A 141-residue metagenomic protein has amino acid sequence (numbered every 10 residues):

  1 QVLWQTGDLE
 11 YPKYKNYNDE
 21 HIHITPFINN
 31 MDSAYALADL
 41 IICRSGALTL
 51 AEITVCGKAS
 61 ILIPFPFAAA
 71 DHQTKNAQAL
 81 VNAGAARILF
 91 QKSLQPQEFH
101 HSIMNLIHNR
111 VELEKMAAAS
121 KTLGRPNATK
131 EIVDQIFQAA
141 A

Functional and structural regions predicted by a protein language model:
Q1-C43, T74-Q78, N82, L89-F99: Donor-nucleotide binding loops and adjacent catalytic segments primarily of GT-B fold Leloir glycosyltransferases
T6-L9, P66, P126: Residues in the short beta-alpha loop(s) of Rossmann-like NAD(P)-binding domains
E10-K13, T49, N76, S102 (+2 more regions): Hydrophobic alpha-helical segments typical of transmembrane helices and their membrane-interface/capping positions
M31-Q73: A donor-sugar binding/catalytic signature common to diverse glycosyltransferases and related nucleotide-sugar
I103, I107-V111, I136-A141: Short, hydrophobic alpha-helical segments
E112-P126: A short, well-ordered alpha-helix in the C-terminal region of glycosyltransferases
R125-A141: C-terminal alpha-helical cap of glycosyltransferases
